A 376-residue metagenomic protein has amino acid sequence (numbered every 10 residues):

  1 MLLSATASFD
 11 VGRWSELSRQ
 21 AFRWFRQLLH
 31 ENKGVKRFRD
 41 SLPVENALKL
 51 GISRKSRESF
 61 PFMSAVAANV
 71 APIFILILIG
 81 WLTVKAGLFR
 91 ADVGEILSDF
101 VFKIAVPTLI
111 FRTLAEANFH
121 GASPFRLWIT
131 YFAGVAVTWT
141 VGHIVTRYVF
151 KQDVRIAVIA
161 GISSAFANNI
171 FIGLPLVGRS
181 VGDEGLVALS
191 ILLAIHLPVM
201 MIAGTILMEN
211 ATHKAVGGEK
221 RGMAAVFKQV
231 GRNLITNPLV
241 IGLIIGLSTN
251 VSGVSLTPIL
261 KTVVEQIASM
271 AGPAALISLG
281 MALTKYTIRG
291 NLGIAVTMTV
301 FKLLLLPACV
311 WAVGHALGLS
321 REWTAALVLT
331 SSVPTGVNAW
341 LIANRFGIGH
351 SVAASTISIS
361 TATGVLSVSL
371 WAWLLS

Functional and structural regions predicted by a protein language model:
L2-D10: Extreme N-terminal basic, low-complexity initiation segments that serve as generic localization/processing leaders
F9-G12, R37, R54-R57: Intrinsically disordered, low-complexity segments enriched in serine/proline and basic residues
Q20, Q27-H30: Low-complexity, intrinsically disordered or signal/transmembrane-proximal segments
N32-K33, E45-S376: Alpha-helical transmembrane segments of multi-pass small-molecule/ion transporters
